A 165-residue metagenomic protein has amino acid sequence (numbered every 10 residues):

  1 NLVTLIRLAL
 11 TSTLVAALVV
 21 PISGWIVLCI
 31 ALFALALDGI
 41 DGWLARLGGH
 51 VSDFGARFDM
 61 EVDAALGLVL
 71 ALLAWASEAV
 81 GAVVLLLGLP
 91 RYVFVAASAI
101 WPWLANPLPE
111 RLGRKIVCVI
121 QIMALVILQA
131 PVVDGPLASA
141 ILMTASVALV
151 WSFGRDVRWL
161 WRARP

Functional and structural regions predicted by a protein language model:
L2, I6-S52, V83, P136-V150: Membrane-embedded alpha-helical segments that form the functional core of polytopic membrane enzymes, especially those
A9, A36-L44, R57, E61 (+3 more regions): Active-site His/Glu-centered metal-binding helix of metallohydrolases
V20-P21, G42-D53, W75-E78, I100-L108: Short juxtamembrane and helix-loop transition motifs at transmembrane-helix boundaries in membrane proteins
M60-P165: A feature for the membrane-embedded catalytic helix bundles of lipid/isoprenoid biosynthetic enzymes
